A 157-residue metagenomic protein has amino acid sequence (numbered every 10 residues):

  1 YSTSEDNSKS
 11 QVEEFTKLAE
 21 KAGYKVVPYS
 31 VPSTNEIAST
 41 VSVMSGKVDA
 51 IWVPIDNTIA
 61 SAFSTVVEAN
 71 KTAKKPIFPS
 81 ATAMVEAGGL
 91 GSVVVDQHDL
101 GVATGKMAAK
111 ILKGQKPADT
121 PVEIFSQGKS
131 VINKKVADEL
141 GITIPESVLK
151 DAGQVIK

Functional and structural regions predicted by a protein language model:
Y1-K157: Short hydrophobic alpha-helices and adjacent helix-cap/hinge residues
